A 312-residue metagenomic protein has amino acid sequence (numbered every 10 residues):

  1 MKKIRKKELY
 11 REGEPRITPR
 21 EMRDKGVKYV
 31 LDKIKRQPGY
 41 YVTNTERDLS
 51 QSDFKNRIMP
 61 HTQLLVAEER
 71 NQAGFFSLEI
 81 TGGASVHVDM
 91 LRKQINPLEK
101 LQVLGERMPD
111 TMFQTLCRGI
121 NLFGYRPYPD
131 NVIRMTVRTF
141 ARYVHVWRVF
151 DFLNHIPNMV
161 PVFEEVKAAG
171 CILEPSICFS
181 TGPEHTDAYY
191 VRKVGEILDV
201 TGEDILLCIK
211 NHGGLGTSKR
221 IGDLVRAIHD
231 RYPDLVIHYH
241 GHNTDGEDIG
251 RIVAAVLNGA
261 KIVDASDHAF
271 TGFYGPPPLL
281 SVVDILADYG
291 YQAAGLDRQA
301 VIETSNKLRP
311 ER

Functional and structural regions predicted by a protein language model:
M1-R148, F152-R312: Catalytic cores and adjacent flexible loops of soluble metabolic enzymes that perform enolate/carbanion chemistry on
